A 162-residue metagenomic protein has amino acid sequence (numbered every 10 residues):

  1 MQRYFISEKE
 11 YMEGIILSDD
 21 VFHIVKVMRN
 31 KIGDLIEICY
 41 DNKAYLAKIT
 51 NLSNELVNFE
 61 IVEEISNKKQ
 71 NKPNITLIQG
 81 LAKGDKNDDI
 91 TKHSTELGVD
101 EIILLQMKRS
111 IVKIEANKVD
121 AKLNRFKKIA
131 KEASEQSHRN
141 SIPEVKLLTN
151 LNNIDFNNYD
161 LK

Functional and structural regions predicted by a protein language model:
M1-N67, V119: N-terminal positively charged helical leader segments and presequences
K68-L161: RNA substrate-binding interface of SAM-dependent RNA methyltransferases
